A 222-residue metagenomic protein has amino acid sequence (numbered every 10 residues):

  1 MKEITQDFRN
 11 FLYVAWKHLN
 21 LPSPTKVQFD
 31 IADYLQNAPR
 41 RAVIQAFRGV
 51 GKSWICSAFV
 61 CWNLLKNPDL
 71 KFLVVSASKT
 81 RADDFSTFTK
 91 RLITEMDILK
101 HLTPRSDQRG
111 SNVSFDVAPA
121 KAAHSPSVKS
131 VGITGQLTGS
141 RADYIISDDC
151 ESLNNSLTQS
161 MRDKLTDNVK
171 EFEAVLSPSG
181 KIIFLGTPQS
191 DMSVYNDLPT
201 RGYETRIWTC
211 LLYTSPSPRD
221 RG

Functional and structural regions predicted by a protein language model:
M1-P39: Pre-P-loop entry segment of helicase/translocase ATPase cores
R40-C56: Walker A/P-loop
S57-K66: Walker A/P-loop NTP-binding motif
K66-A77: Conserved SF1/SF2 helicase motif Ia
V75-T134: Conserved nucleotide-state-sensing and coupling region of NTP-binding domains
A118-K164: Conserved RecA-like ASCE ATPase "motif II neighborhood" in helicase/translocase motors
C150-L211: Signature of the SF2 helicase/ATPase Hel1-core->accessory helical subdomain module
Y213-G222: Conserved small/polar residues in nucleotide/adenosyl-binding loops
